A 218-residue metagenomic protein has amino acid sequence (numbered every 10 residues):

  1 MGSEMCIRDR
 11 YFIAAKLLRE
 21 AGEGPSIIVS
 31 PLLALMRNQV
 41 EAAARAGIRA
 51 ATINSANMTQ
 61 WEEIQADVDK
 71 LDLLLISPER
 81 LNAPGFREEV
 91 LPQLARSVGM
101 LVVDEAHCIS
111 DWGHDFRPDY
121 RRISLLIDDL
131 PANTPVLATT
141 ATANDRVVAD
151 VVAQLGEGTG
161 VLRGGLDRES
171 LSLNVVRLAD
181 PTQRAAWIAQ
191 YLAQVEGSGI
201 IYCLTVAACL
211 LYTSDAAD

Functional and structural regions predicted by a protein language model:
M1-I7, D215-D218: Short, small-residue-biased leader/transition segments that mark boundaries at the very start of proteins
R8, K16-R19, R37-A51, Q60-P78 (+2 more regions): Helicase motor core with emphasis on the C-terminal RecA-like subdomain
E23: Acidic/His- and Gly-rich active-site-bordering loop/insert found across diverse amide/peptide-bond hydrolases
V29-L33, I53-N57, L166: A short hydrophobic beta-strand->loop->alpha-helix junction that borders the nucleotide-binding pocket of P-loop NTPases
S30, I76, A217: Single, functionally critical "micro-switch" positions that shape active/binding sites and transmembrane helices
